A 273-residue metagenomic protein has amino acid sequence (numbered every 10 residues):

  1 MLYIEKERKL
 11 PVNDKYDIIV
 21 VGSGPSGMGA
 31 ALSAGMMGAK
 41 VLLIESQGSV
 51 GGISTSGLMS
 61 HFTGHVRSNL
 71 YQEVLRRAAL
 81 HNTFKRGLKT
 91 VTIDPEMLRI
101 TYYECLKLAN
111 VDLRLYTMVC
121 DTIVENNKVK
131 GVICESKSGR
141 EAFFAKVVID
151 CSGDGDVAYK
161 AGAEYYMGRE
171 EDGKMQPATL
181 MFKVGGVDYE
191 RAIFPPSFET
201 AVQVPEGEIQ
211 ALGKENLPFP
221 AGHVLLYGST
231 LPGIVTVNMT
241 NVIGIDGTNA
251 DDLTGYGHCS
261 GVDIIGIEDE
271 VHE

Functional and structural regions predicted by a protein language model:
E5-E7, K15, S33-K40, E45-K128 (+3 more regions): Conserved N-terminal/central alpha/beta ligand/cofactor-binding core
L10-G24: Beta1/beta-strand and adjacent pyrophosphate-binding region of the FAD-binding site in flavoprotein oxidoreductases
D14-Y16, S138-V147: Core beta-strand elements of the Rossmann-like FAD/NAD(P) dinucleotide-binding domain in flavoenzyme oxidoreductases
V21, F143-V157: Short hydrophobic core segments
G27: N-terminal Rossmann-fold NAD(P) dinucleotide-binding loop
I123-A142: Conserved beta-strand-loop-beta-strand element in the redox core of flavoprotein oxidoreductases
S136, S152, A161: Glycine-rich, N-terminal phosphate-binding loop of Rossmann-like dinucleotide-binding domains
Y159-E273: Rossmann-like dinucleotide-binding core of oxidoreductases
